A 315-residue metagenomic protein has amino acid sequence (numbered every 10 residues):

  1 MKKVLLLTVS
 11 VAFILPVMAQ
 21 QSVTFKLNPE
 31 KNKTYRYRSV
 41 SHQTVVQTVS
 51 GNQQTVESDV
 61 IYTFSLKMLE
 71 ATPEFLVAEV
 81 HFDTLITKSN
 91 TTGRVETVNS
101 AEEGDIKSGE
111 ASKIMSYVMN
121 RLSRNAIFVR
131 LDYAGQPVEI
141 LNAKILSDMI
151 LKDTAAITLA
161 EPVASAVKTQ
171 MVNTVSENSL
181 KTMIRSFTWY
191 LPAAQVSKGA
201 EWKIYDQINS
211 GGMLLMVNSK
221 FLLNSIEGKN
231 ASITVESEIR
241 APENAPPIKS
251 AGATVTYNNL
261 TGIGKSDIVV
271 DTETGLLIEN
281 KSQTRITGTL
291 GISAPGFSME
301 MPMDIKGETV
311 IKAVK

Functional and structural regions predicted by a protein language model:
M1-F25: Bacterial Sec-dependent N-terminal signal peptides
Q20-K315: Signature of exported/secreted
